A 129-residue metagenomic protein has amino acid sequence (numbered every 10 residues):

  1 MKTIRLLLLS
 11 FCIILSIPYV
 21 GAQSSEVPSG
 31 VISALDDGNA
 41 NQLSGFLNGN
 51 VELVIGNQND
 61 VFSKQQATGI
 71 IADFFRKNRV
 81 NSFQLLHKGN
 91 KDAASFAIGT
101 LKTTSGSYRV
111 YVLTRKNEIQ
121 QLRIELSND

Functional and structural regions predicted by a protein language model:
M1-E26: Bacterial Sec-dependent N-terminal signal peptides
S24-N39: Short, aromatic-enriched amphipathic alpha-helices that serve as compact interaction elements
E26, L47-S82: Short solvent-exposed beta->alpha transition segments
Q42-L43: Solenoid-repeat scaffolds in large eukaryotic assemblies
V54, T100-K102, S127: A generic structural motif
G56-Q58, T103-T104, R115: Short, flexible beta-strand-to-coil junctions
G69-S107: Surface-exposed, charged secondary-structure patches
S107-D129: Short beta-strand edge/turn micro-motifs at domain boundaries
